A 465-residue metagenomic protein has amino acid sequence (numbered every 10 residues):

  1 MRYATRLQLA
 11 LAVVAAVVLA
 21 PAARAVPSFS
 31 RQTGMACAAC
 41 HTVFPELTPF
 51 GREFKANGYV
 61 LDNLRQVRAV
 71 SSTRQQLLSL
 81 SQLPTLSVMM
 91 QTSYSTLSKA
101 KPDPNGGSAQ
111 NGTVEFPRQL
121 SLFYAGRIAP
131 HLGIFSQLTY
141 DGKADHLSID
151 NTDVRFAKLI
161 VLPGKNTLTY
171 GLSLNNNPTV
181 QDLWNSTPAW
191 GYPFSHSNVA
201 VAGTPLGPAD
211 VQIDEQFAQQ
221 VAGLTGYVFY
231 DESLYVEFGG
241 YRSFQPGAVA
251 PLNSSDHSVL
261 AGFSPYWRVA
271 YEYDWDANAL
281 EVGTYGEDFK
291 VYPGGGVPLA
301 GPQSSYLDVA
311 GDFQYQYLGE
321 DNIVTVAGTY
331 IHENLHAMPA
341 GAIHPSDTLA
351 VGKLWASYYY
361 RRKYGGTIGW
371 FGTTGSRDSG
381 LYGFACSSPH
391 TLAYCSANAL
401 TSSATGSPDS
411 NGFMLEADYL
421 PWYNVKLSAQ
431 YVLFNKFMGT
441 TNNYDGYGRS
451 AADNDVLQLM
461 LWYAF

Functional and structural regions predicted by a protein language model:
M1-L11: Bacterial N-terminal signal peptides that target proteins for export
A23-P27: Boundary at the C-terminal end of the N-terminal hydrophobic targeting segment
G34-P45: The canonical Cys-X-X-Cys-His
T48, S81-S98, G107-P246, A261-A277 (+6 more regions): Outer membrane beta-barrel
G106-A109, Q137-D141, A209-Q212, V249-D256 (+4 more regions): Extracellular loop and loop/strand-boundary signature of outer-membrane beta-barrel proteins
A279-L415, Y419, Y431: Detector for outer-membrane/organellar transmembrane beta-barrel domains, recognizing the amphipathic beta-strand
A451-F465: Outer-membrane beta-barrel "beta-signal"
